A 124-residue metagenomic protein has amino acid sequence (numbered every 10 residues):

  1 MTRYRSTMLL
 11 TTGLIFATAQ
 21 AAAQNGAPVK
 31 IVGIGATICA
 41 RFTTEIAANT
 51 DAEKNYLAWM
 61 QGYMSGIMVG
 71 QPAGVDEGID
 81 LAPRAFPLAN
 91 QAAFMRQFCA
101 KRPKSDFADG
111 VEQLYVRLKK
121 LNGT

Functional and structural regions predicted by a protein language model:
M1-L9: Bacterial N-terminal signal peptides that target proteins for export
L9, A47-T50, F107, Y115: Residues in flexible loops and secondary-structure boundaries
L9-A17: Bacterial N-terminal signal peptides
T12, N25, V32-I34, E77 (+1 more regions): Feature targets compositionally biased, intrinsically disordered low-complexity regions with long contiguous runs
A19-A23: Sec/Tat signal peptide C-region and signal peptidase I cleavage site
V29-Q97, K101: Short N-proximal segments of mature Sec-exported proteins
P103-T124: C-terminal partner/receptor-binding element of secreted or periplasmic proteins
